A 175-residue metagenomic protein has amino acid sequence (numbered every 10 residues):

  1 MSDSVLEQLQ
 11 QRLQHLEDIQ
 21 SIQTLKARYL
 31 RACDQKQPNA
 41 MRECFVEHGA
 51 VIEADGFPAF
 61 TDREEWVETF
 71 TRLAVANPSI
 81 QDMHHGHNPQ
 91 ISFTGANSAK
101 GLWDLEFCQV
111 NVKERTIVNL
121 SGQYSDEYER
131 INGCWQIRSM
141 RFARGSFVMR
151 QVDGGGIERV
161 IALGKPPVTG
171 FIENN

Functional and structural regions predicted by a protein language model:
M1-R31, Q35, N39, E43-C44: Short, low-complexity N-terminal intrinsically disordered segments enriched in polar/charged residues
S2-Q10, V75-N175: A beta-strand edge to alpha-helix "cap/lid" segment located at domain peripheries
R12-Q23, I52-A54, A74-I80, G154-G155: Short charge-dense sequence patches
E17, P58-T61, T116: A structural signal for alpha-helical segments
R31, G56, E114, V118: Short, charged/polar micro-motifs that form catalytic or ligand-binding hotspots
P38-L105: A solvent-exposed, acidic/Ser-Thr-rich amphipathic alpha-helical stretch
